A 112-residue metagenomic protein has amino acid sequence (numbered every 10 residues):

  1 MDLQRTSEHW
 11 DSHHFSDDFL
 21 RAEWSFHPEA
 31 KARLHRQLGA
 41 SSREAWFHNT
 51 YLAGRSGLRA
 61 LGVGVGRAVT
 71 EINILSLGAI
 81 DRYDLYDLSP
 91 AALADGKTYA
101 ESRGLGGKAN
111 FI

Functional and structural regions predicted by a protein language model:
M1-A32, S42: N-terminal, positively charged/glycine-rich alpha-helical extensions of SAM-dependent methyltransferases
E29, R33-G57: Conserved alpha-helix/loop element of class I SAM-dependent methyltransferases that forms part of the SAM/SAH-binding
R55-G66: Conserved class I S-adenosyl-L-methionine
R67-A79: Conserved SAM-binding loop of SAM-dependent methyltransferases across substrates and taxa, primarily the Class I
R82-D87: Conserved SAM-binding motif I beta-strand of class I
S89-A91: Conserved SAM/SAH-binding beta-strand->alpha-helix loop
G96-K97: Conserved SAM-binding loop
R103-I112: Conserved SAM-binding strand-loop segment of SAM-dependent methyltransferases
